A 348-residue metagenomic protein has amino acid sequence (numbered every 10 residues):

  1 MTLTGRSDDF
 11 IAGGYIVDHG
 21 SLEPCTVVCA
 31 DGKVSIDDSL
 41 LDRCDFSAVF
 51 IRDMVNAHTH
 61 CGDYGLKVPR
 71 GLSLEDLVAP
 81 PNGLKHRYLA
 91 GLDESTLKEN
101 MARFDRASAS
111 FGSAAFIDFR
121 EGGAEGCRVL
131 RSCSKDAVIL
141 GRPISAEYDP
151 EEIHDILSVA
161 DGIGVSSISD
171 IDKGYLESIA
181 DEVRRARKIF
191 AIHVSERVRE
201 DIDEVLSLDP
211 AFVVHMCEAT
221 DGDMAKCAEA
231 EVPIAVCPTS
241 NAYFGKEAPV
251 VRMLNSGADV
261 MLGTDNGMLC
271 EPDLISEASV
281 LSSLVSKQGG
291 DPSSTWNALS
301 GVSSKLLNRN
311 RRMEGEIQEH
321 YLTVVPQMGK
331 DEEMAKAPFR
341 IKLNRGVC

Functional and structural regions predicted by a protein language model:
M1-K33, D37-L40, A102-A109, N297-C348: Active-site microenvironment of metallo-dependent hydrolases
T2-G13, K33-P80: Replace "His-x-His-based motif
G14, V27, G32, S47 (+9 more regions): Divalent metal-coordination and catalytic microenvironments
Y64-E99, D203-L208, P233, L281-G289: Active-site gating loops and adjacent loop-to-helix segments of metal-dependent hydrolytic enzymes
S73-L74, S134-D136, D155, L208-A211 (+3 more regions): Short, hinge-like loop/turn segments at secondary-structure boundaries
L89-A160, D172-E177: Active-site loop-helix segments enriched in His/Asp/Glu that coordinate and activate a nucleophilic water at divalent
E147, L157-V251, A258-G263, M268: Active-site core of metal-dependent hydrolases
S207-L208, V250-D331, K342-N344: His/Asp/Glu-enriched, well-ordered alpha-helical/loop segment that forms or immediately abuts the divalent-metal
